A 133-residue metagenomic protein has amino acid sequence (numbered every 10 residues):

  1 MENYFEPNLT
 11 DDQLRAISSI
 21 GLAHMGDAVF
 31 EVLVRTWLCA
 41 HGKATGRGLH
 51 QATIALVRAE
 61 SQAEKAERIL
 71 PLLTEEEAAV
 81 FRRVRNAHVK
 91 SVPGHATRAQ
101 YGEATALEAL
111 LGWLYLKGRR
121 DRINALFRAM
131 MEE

Functional and structural regions predicted by a protein language model:
M1-E133: Double-stranded RNA-binding/processing signature
